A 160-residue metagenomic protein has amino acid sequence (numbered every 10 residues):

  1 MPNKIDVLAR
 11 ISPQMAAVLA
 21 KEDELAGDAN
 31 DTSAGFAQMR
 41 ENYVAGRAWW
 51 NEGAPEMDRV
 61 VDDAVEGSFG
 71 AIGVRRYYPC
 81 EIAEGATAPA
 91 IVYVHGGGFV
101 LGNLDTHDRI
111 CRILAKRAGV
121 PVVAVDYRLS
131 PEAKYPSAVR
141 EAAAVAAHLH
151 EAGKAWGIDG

Functional and structural regions predicted by a protein language model:
M1-R76: A glycine/proline-hinged amphipathic helix-loop "lid/cap" segment that gates access to hydrophobic ligand pockets
T87-G97: Short beta-strand element of the alpha/beta-hydrolase
D105-V125: Short amphipathic alpha-helix adjacent to the substrate-entry channel of hydrolases
D126-S130: Short beta-to-alpha linker loops that shape the active-site pocket of alpha/beta-hydrolase fold enzymes
A133-A147, E151: Active-site loop/oxyanion-hole signature of alpha/beta-hydrolase fold enzymes
H150-G160: Gly/Ser-rich "nucleophile elbow"/oxyanion-hole loop immediately N-terminal to the catalytic nucleophile in hydrolases
